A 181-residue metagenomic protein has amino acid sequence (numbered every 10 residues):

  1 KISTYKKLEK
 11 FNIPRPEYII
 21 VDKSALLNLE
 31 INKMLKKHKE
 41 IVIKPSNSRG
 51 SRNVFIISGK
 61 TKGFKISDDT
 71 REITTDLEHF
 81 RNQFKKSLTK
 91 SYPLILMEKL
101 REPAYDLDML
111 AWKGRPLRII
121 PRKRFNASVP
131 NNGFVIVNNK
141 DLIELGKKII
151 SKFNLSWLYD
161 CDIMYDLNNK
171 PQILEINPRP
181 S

Functional and structural regions predicted by a protein language model:
K1-K33, S48-S51: Conserved N-proximal alpha/beta basic substrate-recognition cap immediately N-terminal to, or forming the N-lobe
L8, M34-G59, L88-E102, I119-R122: ATP-grasp fold ATP-binding core
R15, H38, S91, S156-D160: Short secondary-structure junction motifs
R15-Y18, E40-E78, D106, F125-V135: Glycine-rich phosphate-binding loop of ATP-grasp-fold ATP-dependent ligases
P16-I19, V42, I95-M97, D160: Short catalytic-loop micro-motif centered on adjacent basic/acidic residues
E30-K33, K148-K152: Amphipathic alpha-helical regulatory segments at dimerization interfaces that relay allosteric signals between sensory
D68-N132, I136-K147, M164-Q172: Phosphate-binding site of ATP-dependent enzymes
M109, F153-S181: Conserved metal-phosphate-binding beta-hairpin within the catalytic cores of diverse ATP-dependent phosphoryl-transfer
